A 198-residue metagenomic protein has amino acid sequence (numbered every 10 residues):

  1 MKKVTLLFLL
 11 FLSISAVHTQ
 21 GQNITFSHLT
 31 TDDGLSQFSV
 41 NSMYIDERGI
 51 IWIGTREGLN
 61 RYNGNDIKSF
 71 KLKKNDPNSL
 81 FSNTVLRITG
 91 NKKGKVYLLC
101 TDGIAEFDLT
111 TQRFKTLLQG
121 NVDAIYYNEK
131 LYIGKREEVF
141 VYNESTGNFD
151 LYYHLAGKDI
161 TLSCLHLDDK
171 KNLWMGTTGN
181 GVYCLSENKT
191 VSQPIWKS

Functional and structural regions predicted by a protein language model:
M1-S198: Carboxylate-rich, polar loop motifs that coordinate divalent cations or form catalytic acidic clusters
